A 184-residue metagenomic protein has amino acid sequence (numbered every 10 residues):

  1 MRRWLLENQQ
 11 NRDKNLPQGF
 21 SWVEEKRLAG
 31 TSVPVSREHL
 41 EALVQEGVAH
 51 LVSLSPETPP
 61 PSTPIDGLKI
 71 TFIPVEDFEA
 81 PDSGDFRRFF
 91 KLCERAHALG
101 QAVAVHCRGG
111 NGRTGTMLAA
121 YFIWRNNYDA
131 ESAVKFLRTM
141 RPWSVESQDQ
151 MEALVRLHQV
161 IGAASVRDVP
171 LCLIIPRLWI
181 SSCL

Functional and structural regions predicted by a protein language model:
M1-V103, M117-L184: Cys-dependent protein tyrosine phosphatase-like superfamily
C107: Short cysteine clusters
G110: Conserved G/P- and acidic residue-centered "switch" motifs that form tight phosphate/ATP-binding loops in soluble
T114: Ser/Thr-glycine-rich phosphate-binding loops at phosphate-binding pockets of nucleotides, nucleotide cofactors
